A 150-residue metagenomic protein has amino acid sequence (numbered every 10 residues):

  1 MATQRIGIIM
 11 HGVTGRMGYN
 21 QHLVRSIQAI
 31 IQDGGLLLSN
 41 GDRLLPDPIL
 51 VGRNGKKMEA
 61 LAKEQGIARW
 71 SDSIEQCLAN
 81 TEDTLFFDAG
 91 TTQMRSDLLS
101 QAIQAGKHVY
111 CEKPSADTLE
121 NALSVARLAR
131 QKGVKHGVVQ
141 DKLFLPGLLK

Functional and structural regions predicted by a protein language model:
A2-Q65: N-terminal Rossmann-like dinucleotide-binding module
H11, E112, V139: Short hydrophobic "strand-cap" motifs at the C-terminus of beta-strands
G15-R16, T91-Q93, K142: Short glycine-rich anion-binding loops that position phosphate/pyrophosphate groups of nucleotides and phosphorylated
Y19-N20, A60, D97-L98, N121 (+1 more regions): Short glycine-/acidic-enriched loop or helix-start segments at secondary-structure transitions that form or flank
P46, A105-K107, Q131-K135: A short helix->loop->beta-strand "cap" motif at the edges of active sites that frequently abuts
K56, E64-L128: Beta-loop-alpha module in the N-terminal Rossmann-like domain of NAD(P)-dependent dehydrogenases, especially those
A116-K150: A contiguous active-site-proximal alpha/beta segment in oxidoreductase catalytic domains
